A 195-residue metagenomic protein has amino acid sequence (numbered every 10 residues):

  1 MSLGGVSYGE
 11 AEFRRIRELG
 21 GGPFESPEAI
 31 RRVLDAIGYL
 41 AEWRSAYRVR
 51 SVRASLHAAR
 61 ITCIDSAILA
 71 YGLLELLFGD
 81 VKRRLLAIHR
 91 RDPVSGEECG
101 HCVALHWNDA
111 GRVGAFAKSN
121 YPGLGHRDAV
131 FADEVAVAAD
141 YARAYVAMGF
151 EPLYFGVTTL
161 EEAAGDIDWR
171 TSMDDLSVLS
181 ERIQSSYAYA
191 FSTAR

Functional and structural regions predicted by a protein language model:
M1-R195: A structural boundary/capping signal
